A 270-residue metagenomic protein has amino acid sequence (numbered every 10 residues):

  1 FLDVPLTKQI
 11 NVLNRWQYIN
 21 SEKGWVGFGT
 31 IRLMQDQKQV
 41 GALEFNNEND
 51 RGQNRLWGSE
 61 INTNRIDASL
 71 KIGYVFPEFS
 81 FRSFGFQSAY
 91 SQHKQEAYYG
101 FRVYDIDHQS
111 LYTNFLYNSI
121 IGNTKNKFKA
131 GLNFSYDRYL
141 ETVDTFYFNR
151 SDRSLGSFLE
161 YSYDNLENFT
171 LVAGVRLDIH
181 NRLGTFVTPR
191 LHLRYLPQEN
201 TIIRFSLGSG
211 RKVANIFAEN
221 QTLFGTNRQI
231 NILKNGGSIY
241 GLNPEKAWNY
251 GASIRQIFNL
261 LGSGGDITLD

Functional and structural regions predicted by a protein language model:
F1, Q9-L13, Q39, R82-Y98 (+3 more regions): Surface-exposed extracellular loop regions of Gram-negative outer-membrane beta-barrel proteins
F1-N11, Q17-F84, Y90-H108: Flexible loop and strand-edge segments within Gram-negative outer membrane beta-barrel domains
L2-K8, G58-N64, K94, F101-Q109 (+4 more regions): Replace "Gram-negative outer membrane beta-barrel proteins" with "bacterial and organellar outer membrane beta-barrel
Y18-N20, L33-Q37, F76, Y90-K94 (+5 more regions): Transmembrane beta-strands of outer-membrane beta-barrel pores
Y18-N20, Y74-F76, Y117-I121, Y161-N165 (+6 more regions): Residue-level signature of outer-membrane beta-barrel architecture
E22-G27, P77-F84, N123-F128, E167-L171 (+2 more regions): Repeated loop/turn-to-beta-strand initiation elements of outer-membrane beta-barrel proteins
S83-A97, L196, R204, Y240-D270: Membrane-embedded beta-barrel scaffold of Gram-negative outer-membrane proteins
N181-F186, Y195, E199-Y250: Surface-exposed extracellular loop regions of Gram-negative outer-membrane beta-barrel proteins, predominantly
